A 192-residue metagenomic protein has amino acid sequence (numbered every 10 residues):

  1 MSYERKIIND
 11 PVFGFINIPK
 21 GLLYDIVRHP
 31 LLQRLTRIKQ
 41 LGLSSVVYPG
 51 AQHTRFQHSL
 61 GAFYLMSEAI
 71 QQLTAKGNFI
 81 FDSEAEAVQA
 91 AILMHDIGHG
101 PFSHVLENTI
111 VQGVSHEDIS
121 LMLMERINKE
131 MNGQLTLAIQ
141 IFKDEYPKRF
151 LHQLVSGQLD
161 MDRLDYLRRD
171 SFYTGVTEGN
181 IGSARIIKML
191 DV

Functional and structural regions predicted by a protein language model:
M1-K39, V46-A90, G98-V192: Sequence-structural signature of the catalytic-core scaffold of metal-dependent phosphohydrolases that act on
